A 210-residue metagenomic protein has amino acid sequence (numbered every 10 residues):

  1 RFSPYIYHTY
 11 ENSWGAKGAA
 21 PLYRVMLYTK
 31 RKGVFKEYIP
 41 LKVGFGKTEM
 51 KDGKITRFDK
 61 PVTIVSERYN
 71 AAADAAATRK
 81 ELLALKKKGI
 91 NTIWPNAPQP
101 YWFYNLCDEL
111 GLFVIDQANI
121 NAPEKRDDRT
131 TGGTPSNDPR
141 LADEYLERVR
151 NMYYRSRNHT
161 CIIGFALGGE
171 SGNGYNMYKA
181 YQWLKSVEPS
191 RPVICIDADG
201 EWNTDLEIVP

Functional and structural regions predicted by a protein language model:
R1-Y101, N105-G111, R148, I163-G164 (+1 more regions): Secreted/periplasmic carbohydrate-active enzymes, especially glycoside hydrolases
T92-P210: Substrate-binding/catalytic cleft of secreted carbohydrate-active enzymes, primarily glycoside hydrolases
